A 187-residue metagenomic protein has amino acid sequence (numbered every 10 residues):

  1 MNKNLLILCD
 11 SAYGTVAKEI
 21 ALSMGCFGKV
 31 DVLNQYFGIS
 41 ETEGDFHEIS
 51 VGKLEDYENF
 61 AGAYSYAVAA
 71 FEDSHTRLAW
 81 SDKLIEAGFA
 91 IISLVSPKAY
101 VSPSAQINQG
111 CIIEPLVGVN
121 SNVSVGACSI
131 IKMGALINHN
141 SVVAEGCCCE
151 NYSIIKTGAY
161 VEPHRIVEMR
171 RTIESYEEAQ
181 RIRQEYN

Functional and structural regions predicted by a protein language model:
M1-K3, F27-K29, Y64, G88 (+4 more regions): A general structural motif
N2-S65, A69: A solvent-exposed beta-alpha-beta segment
A17, W80, V143: Aromatic/hydrophobic pocket-lining residues that form π-stacking "cages" and hydrophobic walls in ligand
A21-S23, D45-H47, S81-L84, N108 (+2 more regions): Short, glycine/charged-enriched secondary-structure capping and boundary segments
L22-S23, S40-E41, D56-N59, A90 (+3 more regions): Short, flexible, glycine/charge-rich loop motifs used to bind or transfer phosphoryl groups or to couple energy/partner
E41-E43, L78, Y176: Generic domain-boundary/flexible-linker signal
Y57-V123: Extended, small-residue-rich solenoid/repeat segments and analogous flexible loops that form exposed scaffolds
S93-N187: Structural signal for interior beta-strand "rungs" in well-ordered beta-sheet cores of soluble enzyme domains
